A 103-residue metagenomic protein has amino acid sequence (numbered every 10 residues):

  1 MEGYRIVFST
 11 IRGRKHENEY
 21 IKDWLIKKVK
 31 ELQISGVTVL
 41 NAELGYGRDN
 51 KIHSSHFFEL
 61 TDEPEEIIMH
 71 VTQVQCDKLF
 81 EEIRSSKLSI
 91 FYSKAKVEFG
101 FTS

Functional and structural regions predicted by a protein language model:
M1-S103: Positively charged, small/polar-rich N-terminal and surface patches that mediate targeting and assembly and bind
